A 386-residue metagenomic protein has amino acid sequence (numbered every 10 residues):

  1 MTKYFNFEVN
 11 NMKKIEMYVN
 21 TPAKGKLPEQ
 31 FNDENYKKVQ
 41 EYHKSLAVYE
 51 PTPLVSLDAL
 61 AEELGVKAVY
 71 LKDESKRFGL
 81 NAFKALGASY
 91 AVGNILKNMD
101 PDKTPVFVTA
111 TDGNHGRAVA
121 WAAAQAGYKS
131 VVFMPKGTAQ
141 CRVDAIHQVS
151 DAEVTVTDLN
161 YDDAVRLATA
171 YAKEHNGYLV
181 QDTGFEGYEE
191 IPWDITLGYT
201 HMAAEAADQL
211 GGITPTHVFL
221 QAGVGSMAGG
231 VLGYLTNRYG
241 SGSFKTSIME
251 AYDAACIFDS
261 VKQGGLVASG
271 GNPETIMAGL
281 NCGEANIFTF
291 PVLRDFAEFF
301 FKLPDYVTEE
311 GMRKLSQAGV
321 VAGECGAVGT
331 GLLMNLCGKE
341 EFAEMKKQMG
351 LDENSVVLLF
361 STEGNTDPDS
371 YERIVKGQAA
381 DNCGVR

Functional and structural regions predicted by a protein language model:
T2-R386: PLP-dependent amino-acid enzyme catalytic core
